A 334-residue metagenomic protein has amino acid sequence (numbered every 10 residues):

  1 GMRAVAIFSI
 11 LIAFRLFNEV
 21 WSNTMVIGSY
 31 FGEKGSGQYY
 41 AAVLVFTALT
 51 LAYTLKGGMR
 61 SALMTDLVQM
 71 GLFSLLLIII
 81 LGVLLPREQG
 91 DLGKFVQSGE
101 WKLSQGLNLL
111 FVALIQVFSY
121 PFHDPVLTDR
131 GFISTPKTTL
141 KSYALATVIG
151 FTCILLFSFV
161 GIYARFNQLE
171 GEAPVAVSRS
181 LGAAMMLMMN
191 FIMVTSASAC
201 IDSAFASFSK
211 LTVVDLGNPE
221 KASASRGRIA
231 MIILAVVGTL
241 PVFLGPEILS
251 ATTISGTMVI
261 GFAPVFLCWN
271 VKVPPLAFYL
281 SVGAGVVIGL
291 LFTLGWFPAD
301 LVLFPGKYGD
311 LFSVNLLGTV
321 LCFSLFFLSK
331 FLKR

Functional and structural regions predicted by a protein language model:
G1, L156-S198, T253-G256: TM-loop-TM module centered on a large, flexible mid-protein loop between adjacent transmembrane helices in multi-pass
G1-G57, Q116, M193-S203, A222-A224: Helix-loop-helix module between adjacent transmembrane segments
M2-V5, K210-S250: Loop-to-transmembrane helix boundary motifs in multi-pass membrane proteins
I10-V20, L72-G82, V112, Q116-P121 (+4 more regions): Selective recognition of specific alpha-helical transmembrane segments in multi-pass small-molecule
V20, T24, G28, E33-V45 (+5 more regions): Hydrophobic alpha-helical segments and their helix-loop junctions in multi-pass secondary transporters
G58-D66, H123-T152, L169-V175, T212-S225: Hydrophobic, small-residue-rich membrane helices and short re-entrant helix-turn-helix hairpins that build
I78-F118, S142-A144, N167-R179: Helix-loop-helix junctions that connect adjacent transmembrane segments in multi-pass membrane transporters
F278-R334: A generic transmembrane alpha-helix motif of multi-pass inner-membrane proteins
